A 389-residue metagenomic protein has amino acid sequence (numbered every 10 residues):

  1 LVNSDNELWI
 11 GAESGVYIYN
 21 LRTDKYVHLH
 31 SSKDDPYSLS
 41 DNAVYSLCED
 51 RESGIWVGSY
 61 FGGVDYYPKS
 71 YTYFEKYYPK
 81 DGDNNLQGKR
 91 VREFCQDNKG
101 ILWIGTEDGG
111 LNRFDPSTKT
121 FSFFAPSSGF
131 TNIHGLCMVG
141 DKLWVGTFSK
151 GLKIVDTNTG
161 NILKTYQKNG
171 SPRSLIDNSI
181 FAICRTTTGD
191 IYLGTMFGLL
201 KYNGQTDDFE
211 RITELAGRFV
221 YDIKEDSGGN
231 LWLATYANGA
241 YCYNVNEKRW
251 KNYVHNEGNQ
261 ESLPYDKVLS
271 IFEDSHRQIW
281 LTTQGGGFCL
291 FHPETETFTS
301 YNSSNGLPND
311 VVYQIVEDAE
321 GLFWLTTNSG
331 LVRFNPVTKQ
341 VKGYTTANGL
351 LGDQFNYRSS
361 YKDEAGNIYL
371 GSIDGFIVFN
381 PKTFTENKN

Functional and structural regions predicted by a protein language model:
L1-N389: Carboxylate-rich, polar loop motifs that coordinate divalent cations or form catalytic acidic clusters
